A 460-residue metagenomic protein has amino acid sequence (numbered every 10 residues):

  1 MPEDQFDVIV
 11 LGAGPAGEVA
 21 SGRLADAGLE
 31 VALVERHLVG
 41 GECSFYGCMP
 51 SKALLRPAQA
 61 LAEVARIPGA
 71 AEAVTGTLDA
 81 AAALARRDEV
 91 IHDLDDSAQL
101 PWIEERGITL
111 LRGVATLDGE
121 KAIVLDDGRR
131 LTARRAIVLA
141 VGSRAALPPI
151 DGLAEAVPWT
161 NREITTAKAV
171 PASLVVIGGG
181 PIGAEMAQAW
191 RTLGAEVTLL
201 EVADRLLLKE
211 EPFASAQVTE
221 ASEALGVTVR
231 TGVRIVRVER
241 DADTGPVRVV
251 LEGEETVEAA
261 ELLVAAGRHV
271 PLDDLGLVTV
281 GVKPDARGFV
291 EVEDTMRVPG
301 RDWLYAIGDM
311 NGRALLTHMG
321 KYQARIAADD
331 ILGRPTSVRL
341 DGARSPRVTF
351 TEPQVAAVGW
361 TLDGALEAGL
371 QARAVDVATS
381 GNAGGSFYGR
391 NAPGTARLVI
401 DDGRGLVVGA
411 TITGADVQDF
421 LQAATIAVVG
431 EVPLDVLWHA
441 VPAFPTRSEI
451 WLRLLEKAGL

Functional and structural regions predicted by a protein language model:
P2-G14, V170-G180: Beta1/beta-strand and adjacent pyrophosphate-binding region of the FAD-binding site in flavoprotein oxidoreductases
E3-F6, R23-L29, V34-V170, T198 (+8 more regions): Glycine-rich flavin
I9-L11, A115, L131-G142, V176-I177 (+4 more regions): Short hydrophobic core segments
L11-H37, M49, A53-A60, T351-T361 (+1 more regions): Flexible, glycine-rich terminal cap/loop adjacent to redox cofactors in electron-transfer oxidoreductases
G12-P15, R36-H37, I177-G180, E210 (+1 more regions): Glycine-rich Rossmann-fold phosphate-binding loop(s) that bind the pyrophosphate of adenine dinucleotide cofactors
S21, A25, A187-T192: Gly/Ala-rich phosphate-binding loop of Rossmann-like dinucleotide-binding domains, activating on the conserved
A145, G288-D302, G385-R397: FAD-binding beta-loop-beta segment adjacent to the flavin cofactor pocket
A154-A169, T256-R334: FAD-site-proximal beta/loop scaffold in flavoenzymes
